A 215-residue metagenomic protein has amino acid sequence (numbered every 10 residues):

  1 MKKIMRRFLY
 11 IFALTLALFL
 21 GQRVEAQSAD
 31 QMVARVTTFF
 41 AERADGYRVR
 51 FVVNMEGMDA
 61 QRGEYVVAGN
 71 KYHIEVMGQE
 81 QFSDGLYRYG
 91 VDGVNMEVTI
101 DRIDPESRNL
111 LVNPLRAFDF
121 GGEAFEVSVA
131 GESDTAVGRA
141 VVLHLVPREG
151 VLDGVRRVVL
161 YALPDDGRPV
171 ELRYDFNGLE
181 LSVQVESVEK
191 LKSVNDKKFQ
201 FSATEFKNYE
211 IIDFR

Functional and structural regions predicted by a protein language model:
M1-R6: N-terminal secretory signal peptides that target proteins for export/translocation
Y10-F19: Bacterial N-terminal signal peptides
Q22-D59, N70-K71, F201-R215: N-terminal leader/targeting segments and the immediate start of mature chains
F40, G63-V67, E80-Q81, E126-D134: Short, exposed beta-strand/loop patches in secreted or surface proteins that constitute
V49, I74, R88, D166-G167 (+1 more regions): Buried hydrophobic packing residues in well-ordered domains
R62-L111, F176, E180-L181: An acidic-aromatic
Y89-R148, L152: Surface-exposed, polar helix/loop patches in the mature regions of secreted/periplasmic/lumenal proteins that form
F125-K207, I212: Gly/Pro-enriched, hydrophobic low-complexity segments that function as extracytoplasmic propeptides/linkers
